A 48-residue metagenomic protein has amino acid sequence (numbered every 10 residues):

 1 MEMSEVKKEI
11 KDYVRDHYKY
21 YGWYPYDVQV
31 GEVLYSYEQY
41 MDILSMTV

Functional and structural regions predicted by a protein language model:
S4-V48: Acidic, low-complexity, intrinsically disordered interaction modules
